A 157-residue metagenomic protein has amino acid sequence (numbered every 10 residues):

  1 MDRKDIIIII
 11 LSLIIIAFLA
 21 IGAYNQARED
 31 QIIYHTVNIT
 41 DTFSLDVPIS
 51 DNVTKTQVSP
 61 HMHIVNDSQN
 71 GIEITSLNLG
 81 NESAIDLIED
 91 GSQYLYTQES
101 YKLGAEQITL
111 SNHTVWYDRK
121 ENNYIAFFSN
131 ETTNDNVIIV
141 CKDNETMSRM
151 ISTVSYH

Functional and structural regions predicted by a protein language model:
M1-I16, I21-G22: N-terminal Sec-pathway targeting helices
K4-I6, A84, M147: Short amphipathic alpha-helical segments that mediate assembly, nucleic-acid/protein binding, or membrane association
N25-D41: Ser/Thr/Pro/Gly-rich low-complexity linker/stalk segments immediately outside membranes or between
I32-Y34, D51-V53, S92, G104-A105 (+1 more regions): Short glycine-aromatic motifs
N38-Q93, Y117-Y124: Secretory pathway targeting signatures of secreted, lumenal, and periplasmic proteins
F43-V53, T132-H157: Surface-exposed amphipathic alpha-helical segments
G91-C141: Signature of long, low-cysteine stretches enriched in small and polar/charged residues
